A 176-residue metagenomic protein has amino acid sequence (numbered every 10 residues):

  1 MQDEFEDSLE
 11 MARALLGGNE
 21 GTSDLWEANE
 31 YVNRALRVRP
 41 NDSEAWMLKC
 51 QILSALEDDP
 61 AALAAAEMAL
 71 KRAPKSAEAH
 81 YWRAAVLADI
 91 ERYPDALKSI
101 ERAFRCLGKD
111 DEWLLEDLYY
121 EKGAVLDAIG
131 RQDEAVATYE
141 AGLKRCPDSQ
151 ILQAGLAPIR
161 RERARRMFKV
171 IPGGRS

Functional and structural regions predicted by a protein language model:
E4-V38: Alpha-helical segment of the N-proximal tetratricopeptide repeat
G21-Y31, L56-M68, R92-R102, I129-T138 (+1 more regions): Structural signature of tandem alpha-helical TPR/SEL1-like repeats, specifically the intra-repeat loop/turn
N33-R37, E67-K71, R105, L143-K144: Conserved structural position within tetratricopeptide repeats
V136-S176: Terminal, low-structured helical/coil segments at or just beyond the last alpha-helical repeat
